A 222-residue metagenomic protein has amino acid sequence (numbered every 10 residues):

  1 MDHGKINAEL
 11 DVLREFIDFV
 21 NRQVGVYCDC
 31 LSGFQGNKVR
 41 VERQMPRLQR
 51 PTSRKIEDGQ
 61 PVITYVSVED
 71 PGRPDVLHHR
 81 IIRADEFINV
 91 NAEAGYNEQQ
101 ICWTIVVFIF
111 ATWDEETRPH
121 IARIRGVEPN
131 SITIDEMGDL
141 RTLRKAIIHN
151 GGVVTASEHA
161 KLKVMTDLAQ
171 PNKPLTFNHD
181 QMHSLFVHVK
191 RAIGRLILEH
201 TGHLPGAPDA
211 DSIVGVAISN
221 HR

Functional and structural regions predicted by a protein language model:
M1-Q100, N130-D135, T142, E158-R222: Extended intrinsically disordered or low-complexity regions, especially N/C-terminal cytosolic tails and loops, rather
E98-R118, M137, K145-I148: Short, hydrophobic, well-ordered secondary-structure elements
D114-A122, K145-H159, G194, L198: Charged/polar positions within long, soluble alpha-helices
R123-N130: Inter-helical turn/loop segments and adjacent helix faces that build the functional surface of alpha-helical bundle
